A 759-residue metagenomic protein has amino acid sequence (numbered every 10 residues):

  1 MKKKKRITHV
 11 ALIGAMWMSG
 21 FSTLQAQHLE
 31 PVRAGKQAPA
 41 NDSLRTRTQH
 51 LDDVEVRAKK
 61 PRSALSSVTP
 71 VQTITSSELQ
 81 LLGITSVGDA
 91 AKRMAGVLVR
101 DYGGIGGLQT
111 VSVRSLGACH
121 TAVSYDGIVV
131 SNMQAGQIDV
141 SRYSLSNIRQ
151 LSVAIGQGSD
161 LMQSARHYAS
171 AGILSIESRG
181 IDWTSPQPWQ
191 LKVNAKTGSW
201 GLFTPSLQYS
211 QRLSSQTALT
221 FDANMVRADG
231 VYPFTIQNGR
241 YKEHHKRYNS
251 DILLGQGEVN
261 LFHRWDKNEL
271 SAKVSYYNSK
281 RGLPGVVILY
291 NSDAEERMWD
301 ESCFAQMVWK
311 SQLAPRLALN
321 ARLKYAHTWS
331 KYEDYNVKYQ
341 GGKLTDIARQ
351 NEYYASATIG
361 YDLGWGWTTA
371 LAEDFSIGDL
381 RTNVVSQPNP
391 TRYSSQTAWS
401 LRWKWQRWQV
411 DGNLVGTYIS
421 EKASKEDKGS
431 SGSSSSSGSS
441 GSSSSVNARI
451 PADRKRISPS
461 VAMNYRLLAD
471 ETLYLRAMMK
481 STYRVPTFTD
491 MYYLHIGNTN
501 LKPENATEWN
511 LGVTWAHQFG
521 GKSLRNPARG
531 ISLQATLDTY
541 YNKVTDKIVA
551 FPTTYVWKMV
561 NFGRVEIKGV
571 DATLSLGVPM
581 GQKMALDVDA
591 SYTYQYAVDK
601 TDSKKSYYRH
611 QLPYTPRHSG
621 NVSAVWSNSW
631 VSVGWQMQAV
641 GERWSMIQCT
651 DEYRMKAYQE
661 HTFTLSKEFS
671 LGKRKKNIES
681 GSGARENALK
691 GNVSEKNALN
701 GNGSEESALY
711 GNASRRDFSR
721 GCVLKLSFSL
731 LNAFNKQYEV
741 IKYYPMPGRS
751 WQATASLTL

Functional and structural regions predicted by a protein language model:
H28-Q80, G88: Short, acidic, small-residue-rich periplasmic hinge/interaction motif at the N-terminus of Gram-negative outer-membrane
R33, G230-F234, H244-G257, K267-N320 (+4 more regions): Flexible loop and strand-edge segments within Gram-negative outer membrane beta-barrel domains
Q37, S436, A639-M646, K667-L759: C-terminal beta-signal and adjacent terminal beta-strands/loops of Gram-negative outer-membrane beta-barrel proteins
G88, K92-V129: Extracytoplasmic beta-strand/coil segments of soluble accessory domains associated with Gram-negative outer-membrane
L145-K192: A beta-strand signature from Gram-negative outer-membrane beta-barrel systems, especially the internal plug domain
T197-R227, N238-K280, R297-A318, I359 (+4 more regions): Transmembrane beta-barrel wall of Gram-negative outer-membrane proteins
N320-D334, Y474-K480, R484, E504-K568 (+1 more regions): Membrane-embedded beta-barrel scaffold of Gram-negative outer-membrane proteins
A370, A528-S532, D538-K543, V560-I647 (+2 more regions): Gram-negative outer-membrane beta-barrel transporters
